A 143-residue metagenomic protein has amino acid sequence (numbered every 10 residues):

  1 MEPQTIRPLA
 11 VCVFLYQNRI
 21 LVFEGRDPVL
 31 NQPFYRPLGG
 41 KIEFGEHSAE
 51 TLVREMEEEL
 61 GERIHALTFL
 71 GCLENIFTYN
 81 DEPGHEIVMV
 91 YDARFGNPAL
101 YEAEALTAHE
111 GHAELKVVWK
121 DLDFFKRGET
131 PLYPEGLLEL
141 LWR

Functional and structural regions predicted by a protein language model:
M1-L21, K41, D92: Conserved N-terminal beta-strand and adjoining loop/helix that marks the start of the Nudix/MutT-like hydrolase domain
E2-I6, F34, D81-I87, H109-E114: A generic structural micro-feature
R19-E58: Conserved Nudix-box catalytic region and its N-terminal flanking loop in Nudix hydrolases and closely related
V53, C72-N75: Internal catalytic or translocation cores that form aromatic/hydrophobic pockets or channels for amphipathic metabolites
R63-C72: A short coil-to-beta-strand element that immediately follows conserved catalytic motifs
F77-E104, V118, D123, L137-L138: Active-site-adjacent beta-strand/loop module that shapes the phosphate/pyrophosphate-binding cleft
A99-L106, G128-L132: Short, charged, solvent-exposed linker or helix-capping segments at domain edges/interfaces that act as flexible hinges
G128-R143: Charged phosphate-binding loop/patch that engages nucleotide di/tri-phosphates or the phosphate backbone of nucleic
